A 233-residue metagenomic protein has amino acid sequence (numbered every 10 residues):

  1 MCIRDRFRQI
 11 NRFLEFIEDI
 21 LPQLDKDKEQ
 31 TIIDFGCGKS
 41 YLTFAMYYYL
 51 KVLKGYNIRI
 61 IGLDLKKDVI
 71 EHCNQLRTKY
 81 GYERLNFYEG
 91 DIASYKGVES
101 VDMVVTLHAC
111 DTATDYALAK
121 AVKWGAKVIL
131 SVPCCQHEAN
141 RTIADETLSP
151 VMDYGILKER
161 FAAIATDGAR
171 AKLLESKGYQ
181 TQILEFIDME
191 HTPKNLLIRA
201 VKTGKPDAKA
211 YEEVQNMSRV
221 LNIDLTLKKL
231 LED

Functional and structural regions predicted by a protein language model:
M1-I3: Conserved small/polar residues in nucleotide/adenosyl-binding loops
Q9-K28: Conserved alpha-helix/loop element of class I SAM-dependent methyltransferases that forms part of the SAM/SAH-binding
K28-G38: Conserved class I S-adenosyl-L-methionine
K39-G55: Conserved SAM-binding loop of SAM-dependent methyltransferases across substrates and taxa, primarily the Class I
R59-D64: Conserved SAM-binding motif I beta-strand of class I
D68-V101: S-adenosyl-L-methionine
Y88-K158, I183-D188: S-adenosylmethionine
C134-V220: Substrate-binding/catalytic lobe of Class I Rossmann-like enzymes that use SAM or dcSAM, i.e., the mid-to-C-terminal
